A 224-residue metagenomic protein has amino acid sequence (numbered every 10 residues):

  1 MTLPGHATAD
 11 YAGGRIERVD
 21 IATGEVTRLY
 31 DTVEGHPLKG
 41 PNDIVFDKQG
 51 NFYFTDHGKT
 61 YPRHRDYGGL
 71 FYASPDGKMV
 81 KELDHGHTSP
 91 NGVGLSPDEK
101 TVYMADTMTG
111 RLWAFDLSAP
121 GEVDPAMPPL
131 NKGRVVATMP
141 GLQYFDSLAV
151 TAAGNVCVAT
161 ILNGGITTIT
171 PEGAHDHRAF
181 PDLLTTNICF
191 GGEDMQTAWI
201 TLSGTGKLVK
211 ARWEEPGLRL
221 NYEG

Functional and structural regions predicted by a protein language model:
M1-A7, G13, V33-F52, Y67-L70 (+4 more regions): Beta-rich, blade/repeat-based domains predominating in secreted/periplasmic proteins but also intracellular
P4-G14, G58-G68, T107-T109, I161-L162 (+1 more regions): Short, solvent-exposed loop/turn segments at conserved positions within beta-propeller repeat blades
G14-E17, G68-F71, R111-W113, G165-T167 (+1 more regions): A short loop-to-beta-strand structural motif that recurs across blades of beta-propeller domains
T27-D31, K81-D84, D124-T138, H177-P181 (+1 more regions): Beta-propeller fold detector
G94-G121: Glycine- and Gly-Pro-enriched alpha-helical subdomains that act as flexible, kink-prone "lid/hinge" or packing modules
G110-R111, F115-A119, P129-A174: Loop/turn-rich, solvent-exposed surfaces of beta-rich toroidal or solenoidal domains
A114-A126, R212-L220: Short loop/turn segments immediately following beta-strands, especially the blade-tip and inter-blade linker loops
N187-G224: Blade-level signature of beta-propeller repeat domains, shared across WD40, Kelch, NHL, RCC1 and BNR/Asp-box propellers
